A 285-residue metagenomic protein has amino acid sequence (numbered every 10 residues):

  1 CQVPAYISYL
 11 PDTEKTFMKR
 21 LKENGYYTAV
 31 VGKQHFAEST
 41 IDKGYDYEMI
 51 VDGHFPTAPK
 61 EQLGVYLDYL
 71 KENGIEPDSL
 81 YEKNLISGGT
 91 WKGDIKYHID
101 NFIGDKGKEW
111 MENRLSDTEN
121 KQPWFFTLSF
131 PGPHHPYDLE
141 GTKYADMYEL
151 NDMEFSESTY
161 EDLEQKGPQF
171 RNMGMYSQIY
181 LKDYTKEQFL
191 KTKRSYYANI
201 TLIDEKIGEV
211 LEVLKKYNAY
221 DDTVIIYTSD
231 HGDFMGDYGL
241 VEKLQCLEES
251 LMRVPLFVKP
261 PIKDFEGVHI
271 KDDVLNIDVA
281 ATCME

Functional and structural regions predicted by a protein language model:
C1-E285: Formylglycine-dependent sulfatase
